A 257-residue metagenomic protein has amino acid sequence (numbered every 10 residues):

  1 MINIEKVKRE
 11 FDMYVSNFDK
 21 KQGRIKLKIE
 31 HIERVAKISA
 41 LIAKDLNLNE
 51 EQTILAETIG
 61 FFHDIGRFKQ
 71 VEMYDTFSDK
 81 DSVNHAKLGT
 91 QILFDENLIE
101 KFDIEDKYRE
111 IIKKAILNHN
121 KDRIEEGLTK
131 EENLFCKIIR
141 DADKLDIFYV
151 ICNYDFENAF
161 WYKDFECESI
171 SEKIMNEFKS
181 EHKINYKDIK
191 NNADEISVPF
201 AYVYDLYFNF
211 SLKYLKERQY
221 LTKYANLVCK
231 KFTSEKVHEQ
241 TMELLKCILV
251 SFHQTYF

Functional and structural regions predicted by a protein language model:
M1-K87, T129: Acidic/His-rich, divalent-metal-binding segments that scaffold phosphate/diphosphate chemistry
I2-E5, R9-D12, E50, K87 (+5 more regions): Generic alpha-helical secondary structure signal
N3, I25-K28, K80-H85, I104-Y108 (+2 more regions): A generic short-segment signal for beta-strand/edge and adjacent turn/coil regions
F18, E100, R109, N158-F165: A broad, low-specificity signal for short, low-complexity segments enriched in glycine/proline and polar/charged
G23-I29, E33, K37, L41-N49 (+2 more regions): Divalent metal-dependent phosphate-bond-processing catalytic cores, especially two-metal-ion Mg2+/Mn2+ enzymes that act
N47-T58, I99-L117, E131-I138: Acidic/histidine metal-binding catalytic segments
F68-I111, D122: Hydrophobic/aromatic-rich structural module bridging two neighboring secondary-structure elements via a short loop
